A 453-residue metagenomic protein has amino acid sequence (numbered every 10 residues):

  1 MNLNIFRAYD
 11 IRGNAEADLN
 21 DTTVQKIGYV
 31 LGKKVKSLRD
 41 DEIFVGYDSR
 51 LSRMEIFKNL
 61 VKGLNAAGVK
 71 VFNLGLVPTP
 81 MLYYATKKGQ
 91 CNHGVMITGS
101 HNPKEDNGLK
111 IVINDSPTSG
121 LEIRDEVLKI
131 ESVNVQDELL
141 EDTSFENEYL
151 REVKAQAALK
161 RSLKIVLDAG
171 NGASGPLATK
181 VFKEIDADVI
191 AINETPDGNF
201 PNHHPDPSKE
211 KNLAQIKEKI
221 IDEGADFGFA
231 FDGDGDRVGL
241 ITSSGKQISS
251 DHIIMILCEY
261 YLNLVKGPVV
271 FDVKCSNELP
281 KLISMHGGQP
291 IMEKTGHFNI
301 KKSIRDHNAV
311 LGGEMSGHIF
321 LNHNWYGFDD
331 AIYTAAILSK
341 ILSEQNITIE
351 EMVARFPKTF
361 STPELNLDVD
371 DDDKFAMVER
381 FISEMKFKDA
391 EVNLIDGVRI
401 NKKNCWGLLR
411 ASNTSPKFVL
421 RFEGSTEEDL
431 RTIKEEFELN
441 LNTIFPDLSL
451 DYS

Functional and structural regions predicted by a protein language model:
M1-K62, A66-A67, H93, D142-I165: An N-terminal, well-structured beta->alpha segment
E42-D106, V181-I241: N-terminal small/polar loop signature for handling phosphorylated ligands or for N-terminal nucleophile
V71-P80, Q247-S250, F271-D272, E293: Active-site nucleophile and cofactor-binding loops and adjacent substrate-binding regions of central metabolic enzymes
N92-S100, K104-D106, I220-T242, Q247 (+2 more regions): Glycine-rich phosphate-binding loop
K104-E105, I111-G120, S132, R161 (+1 more regions): Replace "Mg2+/Mn2+-dependent" with "divalent metal-dependent
E105-E223: Gly/Ser/Thr-enriched, mixed-charge loops and adjacent short helices that form phosphate/oxyanion-binding elements
V265-S453: Phosphate-binding and adjacent anionic-ligand microenvironments
